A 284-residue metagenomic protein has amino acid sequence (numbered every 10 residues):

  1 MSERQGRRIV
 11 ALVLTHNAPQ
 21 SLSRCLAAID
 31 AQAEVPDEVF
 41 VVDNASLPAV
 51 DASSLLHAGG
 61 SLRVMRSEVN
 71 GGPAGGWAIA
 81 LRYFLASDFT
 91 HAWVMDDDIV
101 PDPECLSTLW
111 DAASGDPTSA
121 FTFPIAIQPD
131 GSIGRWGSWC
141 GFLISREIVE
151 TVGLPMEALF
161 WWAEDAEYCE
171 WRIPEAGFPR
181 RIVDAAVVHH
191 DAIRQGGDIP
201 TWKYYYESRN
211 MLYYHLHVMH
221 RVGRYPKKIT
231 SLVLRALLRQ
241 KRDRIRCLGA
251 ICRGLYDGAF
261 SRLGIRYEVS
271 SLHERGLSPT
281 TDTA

Functional and structural regions predicted by a protein language model:
A18-A31: Short, well-formed alpha-helical segments that are part of the catalytic scaffolds of diverse glycosyltransferases
V41-A52, I99-V100: A conserved acidic beta->alpha catalytic loop
S67-F84: Glycine-rich, basic loop-to-helix element that forms the pyrophosphate-binding segment of sugar-nucleotide handling
F89-D98: Short beta-strand-to-loop acidic/aromatic patch adjacent to the donor-nucleotide binding site
V100-G131: Conserved donor NDP-sugar-binding/catalytic core segment of glycosyltransferases
I148, V152, A158-A186: A short, conserved alpha-helix in the catalytic core of glycosyltransferases
V183-P200, M211: Active-site donor/metal-binding and catalytic loop motifs of nucleotide-sugar-dependent glycosylation enzymes
W202-N210, H220-A284: Non-catalytic, C-terminal membrane-associated alpha-helical segments of glycosyltransferases
